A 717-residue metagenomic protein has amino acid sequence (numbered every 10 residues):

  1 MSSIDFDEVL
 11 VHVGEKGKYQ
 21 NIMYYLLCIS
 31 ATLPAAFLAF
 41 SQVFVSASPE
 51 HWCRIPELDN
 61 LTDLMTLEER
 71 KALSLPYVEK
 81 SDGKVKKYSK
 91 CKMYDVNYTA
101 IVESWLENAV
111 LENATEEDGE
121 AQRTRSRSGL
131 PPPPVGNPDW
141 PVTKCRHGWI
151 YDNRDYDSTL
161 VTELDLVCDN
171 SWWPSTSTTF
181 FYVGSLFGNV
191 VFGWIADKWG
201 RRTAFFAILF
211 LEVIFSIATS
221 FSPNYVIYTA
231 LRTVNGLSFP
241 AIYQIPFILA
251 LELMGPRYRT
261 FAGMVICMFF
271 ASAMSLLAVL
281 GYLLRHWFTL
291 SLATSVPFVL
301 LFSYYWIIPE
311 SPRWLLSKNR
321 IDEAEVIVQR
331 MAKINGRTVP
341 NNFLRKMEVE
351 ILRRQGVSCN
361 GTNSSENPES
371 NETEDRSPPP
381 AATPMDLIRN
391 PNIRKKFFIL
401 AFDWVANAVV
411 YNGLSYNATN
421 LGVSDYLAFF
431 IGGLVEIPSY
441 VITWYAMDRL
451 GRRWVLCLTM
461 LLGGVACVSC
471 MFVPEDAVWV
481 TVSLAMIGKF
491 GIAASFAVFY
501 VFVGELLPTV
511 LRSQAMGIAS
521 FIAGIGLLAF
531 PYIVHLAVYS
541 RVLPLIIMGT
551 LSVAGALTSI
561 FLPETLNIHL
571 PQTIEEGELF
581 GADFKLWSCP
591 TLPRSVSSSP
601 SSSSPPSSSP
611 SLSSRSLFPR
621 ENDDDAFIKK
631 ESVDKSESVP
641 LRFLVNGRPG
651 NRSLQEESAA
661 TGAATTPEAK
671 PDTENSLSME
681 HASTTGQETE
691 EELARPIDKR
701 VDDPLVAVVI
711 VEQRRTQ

Functional and structural regions predicted by a protein language model:
I4-I22, V78-W172, I334-Y416, F584-P649 (+3 more regions): Flexible cytoplasmic loops linking transmembrane helices in multi-pass membrane transporters
I29, S175, F206, T260-M264 (+3 more regions): Conserved glycine-rich helix-kink/hinge and helix-boundary motifs of the Major Facilitator Superfamily
A31, A35, G184-S185, F239-Y243 (+3 more regions): Glycine-rich segments within core transmembrane alpha-helices of 12-TM secondary carriers
A36, F40, R232, G236 (+3 more regions): C-terminal transmembrane bundle
P49, C168, I195-A196, G281-R285 (+2 more regions): Interfacial helix-cap and linker-helix signal at transmembrane-aqueous boundaries of multi-pass secondary transporters
T179-F192, F430-I442: Central cavity-lining transmembrane alpha-helices of secondary-active solute carriers, predominantly the Major
F187-L209: Conserved MFS/SLC helix-loop-helix module at the cytosolic interface between two early adjacent transmembrane helices
G200, F221-V226, L284, V473-D476: Helix-breaking motifs and short loop linkers at transmembrane-helix boundaries and internal kinks in secondary membrane
